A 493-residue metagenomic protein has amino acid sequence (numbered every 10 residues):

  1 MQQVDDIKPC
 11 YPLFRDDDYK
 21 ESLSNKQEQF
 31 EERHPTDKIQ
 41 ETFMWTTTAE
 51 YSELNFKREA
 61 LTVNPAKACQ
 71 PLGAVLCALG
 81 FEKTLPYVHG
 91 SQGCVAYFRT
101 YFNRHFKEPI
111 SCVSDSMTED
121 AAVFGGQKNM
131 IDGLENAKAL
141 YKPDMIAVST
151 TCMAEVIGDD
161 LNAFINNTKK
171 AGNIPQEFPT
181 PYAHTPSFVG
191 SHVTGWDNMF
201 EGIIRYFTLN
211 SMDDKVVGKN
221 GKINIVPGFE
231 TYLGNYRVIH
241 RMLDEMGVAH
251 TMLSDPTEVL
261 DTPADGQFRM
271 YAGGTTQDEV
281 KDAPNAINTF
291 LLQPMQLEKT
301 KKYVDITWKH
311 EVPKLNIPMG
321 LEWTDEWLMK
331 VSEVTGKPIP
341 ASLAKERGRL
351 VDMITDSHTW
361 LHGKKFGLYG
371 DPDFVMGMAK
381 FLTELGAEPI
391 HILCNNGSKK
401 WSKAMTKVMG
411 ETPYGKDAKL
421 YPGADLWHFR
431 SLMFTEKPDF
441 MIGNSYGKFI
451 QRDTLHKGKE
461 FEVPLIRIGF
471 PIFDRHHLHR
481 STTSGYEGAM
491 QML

Functional and structural regions predicted by a protein language model:
M1-L493: An N-terminal assembly and electron-transfer interface module characteristic of large anaerobic redox and radical
